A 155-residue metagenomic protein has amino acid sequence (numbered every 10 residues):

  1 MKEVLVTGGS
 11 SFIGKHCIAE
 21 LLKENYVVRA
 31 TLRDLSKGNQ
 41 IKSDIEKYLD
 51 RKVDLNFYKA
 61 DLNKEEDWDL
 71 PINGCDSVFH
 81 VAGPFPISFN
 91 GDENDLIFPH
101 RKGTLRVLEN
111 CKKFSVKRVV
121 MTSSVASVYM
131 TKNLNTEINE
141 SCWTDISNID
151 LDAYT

Functional and structural regions predicted by a protein language model:
K2-Y26, T31: N-terminal Rossmann NAD(P)H-binding glycine-rich loop of SDR-like oxidoreductase domains
T7, T31, V81-A82, M121-V125: SDR active-site strand-loop-helix element
H16-C17, Q40, F89-N90, M130-K132: Short glycine-/acidic-enriched loop or helix-start segments at secondary-structure transitions that form or flank
A19, K23, S43, E109-K112: Short, well-ordered alpha-helices that flank and scaffold nucleotide-derived cofactor binding pockets
L35-I41: Short, charged/polar "capping" segments at the starts of alpha-helices and the immediately preceding loops
S36, E46-K102: NAD(P)H-binding glycine-rich loop region in Rossmannoid oxidoreductase-like domains and their noncatalytic homologs
G91-Y154: Conserved Rossmann-fold NAD(P)-dependent oxidoreductase catalytic core, especially the SDR/UDP-sugar
